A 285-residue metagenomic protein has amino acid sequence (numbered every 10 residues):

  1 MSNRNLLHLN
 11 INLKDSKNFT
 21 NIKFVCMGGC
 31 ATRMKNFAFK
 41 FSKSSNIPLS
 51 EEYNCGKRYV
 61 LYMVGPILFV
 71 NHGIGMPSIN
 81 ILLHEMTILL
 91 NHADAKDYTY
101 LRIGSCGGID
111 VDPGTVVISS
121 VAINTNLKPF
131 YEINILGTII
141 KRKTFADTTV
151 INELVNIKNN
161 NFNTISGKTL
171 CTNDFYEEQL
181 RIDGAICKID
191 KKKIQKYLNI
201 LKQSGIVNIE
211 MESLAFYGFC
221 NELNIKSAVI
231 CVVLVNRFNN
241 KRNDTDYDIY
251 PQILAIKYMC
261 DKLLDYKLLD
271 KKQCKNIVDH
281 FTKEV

Functional and structural regions predicted by a protein language model:
M1-N156: Metabolite-binding pocket within alpha/beta catalytic cores that recognizes anionic/polar moieties
C30, G107, L170-Y176, A215 (+2 more regions): Glycine-rich beta-alpha junction loops
N46-E52, D97, N161-K168, D265-D279: Flexible, glycine/charged-enriched surface loops at secondary-structure junctions
I109-V111, T125-L127, D174-R181, F238: Short acidic/glycine-rich loop or secondary-structure boundary segments that cap or lie
K143-G205: Active-site rim beta-loop-alpha module in soluble metabolic enzymes
L214-D248: Zn-dependent metallopeptidase/amidohydrolase metal-coordination segment
N236-V285: His/Asp/Glu-rich mid-to-C-terminal helical/loop segments that flank catalytic regions of hydrolases
